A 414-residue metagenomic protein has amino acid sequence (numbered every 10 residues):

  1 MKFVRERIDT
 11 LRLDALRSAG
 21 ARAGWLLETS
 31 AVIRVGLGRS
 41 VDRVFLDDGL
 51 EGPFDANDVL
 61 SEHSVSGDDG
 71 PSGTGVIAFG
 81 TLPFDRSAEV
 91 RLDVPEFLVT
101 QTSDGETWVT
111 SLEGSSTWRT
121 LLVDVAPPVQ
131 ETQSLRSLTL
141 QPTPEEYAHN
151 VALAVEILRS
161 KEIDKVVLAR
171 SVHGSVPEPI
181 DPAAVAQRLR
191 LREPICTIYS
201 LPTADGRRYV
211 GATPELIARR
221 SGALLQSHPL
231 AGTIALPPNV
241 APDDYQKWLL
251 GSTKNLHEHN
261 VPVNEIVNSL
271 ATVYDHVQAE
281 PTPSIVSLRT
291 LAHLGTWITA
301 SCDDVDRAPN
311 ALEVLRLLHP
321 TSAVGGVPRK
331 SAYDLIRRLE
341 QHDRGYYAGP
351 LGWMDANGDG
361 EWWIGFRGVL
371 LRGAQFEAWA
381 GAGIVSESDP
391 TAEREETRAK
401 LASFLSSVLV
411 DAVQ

Functional and structural regions predicted by a protein language model:
M1-D9, T29-F54, G114-E145, H149-A152 (+4 more regions): Contiguous alpha-helical scaffold segments within structured protein domains that host functional hotspots
M1-E131, L140, L201-I217, P229 (+2 more regions): Cofactor- and metal-binding active-site motifs of prokaryotic enzymes that mediate redox/radical or nucleophilic
A23-W25, A78-L82, V166, T197-L201 (+1 more regions): A short glycine-rich, hydrophobically flanked beta-strand micro-motif that places a catalytic Asp/Glu for divalent metal
T29-V32, G36-V44, E89-F97, R170-V261 (+2 more regions): An anion-binding catalytic pocket shared by soluble metabolic enzymes
K161: Flexible glycine-rich active-site/ligand-binding loops centered on an Asp-His dyad
W297-Q414: Conserved hydrophobic core element of enzyme catalytic domains
